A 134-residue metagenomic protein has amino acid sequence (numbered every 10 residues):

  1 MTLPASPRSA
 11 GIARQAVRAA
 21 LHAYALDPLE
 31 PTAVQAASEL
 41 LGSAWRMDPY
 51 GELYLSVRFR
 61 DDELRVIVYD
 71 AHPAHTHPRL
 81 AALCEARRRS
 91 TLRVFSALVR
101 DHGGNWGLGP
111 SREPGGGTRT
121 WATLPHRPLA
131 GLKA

Functional and structural regions predicted by a protein language model:
M1-T32: Bergerat-fold GHKL ATPase/HATPase_c domain
G11-R18, V34, S38, R89-L92 (+1 more regions): Conserved terminal C-lobe alpha helix of the protein kinase catalytic domain
D27-L53: Conserved ATP-binding N-box helix of the HATPase_c
A44-A134: Conserved beta-strand-loop-beta-strand hairpin that lines the nucleotide-binding pocket of ATP/GTP-utilizing enzymes
